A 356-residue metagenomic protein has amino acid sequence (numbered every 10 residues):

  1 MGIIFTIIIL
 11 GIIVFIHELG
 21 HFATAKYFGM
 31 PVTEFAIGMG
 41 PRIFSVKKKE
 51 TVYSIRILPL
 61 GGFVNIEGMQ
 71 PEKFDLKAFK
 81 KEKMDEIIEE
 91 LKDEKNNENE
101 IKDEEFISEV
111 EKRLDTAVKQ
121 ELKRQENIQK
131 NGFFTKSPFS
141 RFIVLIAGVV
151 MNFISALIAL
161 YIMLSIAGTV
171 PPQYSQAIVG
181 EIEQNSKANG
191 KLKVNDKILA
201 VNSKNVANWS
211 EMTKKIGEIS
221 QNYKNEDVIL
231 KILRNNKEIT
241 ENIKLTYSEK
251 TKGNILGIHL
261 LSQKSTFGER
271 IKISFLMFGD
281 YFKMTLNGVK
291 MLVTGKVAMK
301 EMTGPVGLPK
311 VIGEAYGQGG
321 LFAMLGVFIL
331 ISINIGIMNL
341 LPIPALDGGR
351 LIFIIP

Functional and structural regions predicted by a protein language model:
G2, T6, K136-V144, A323-V327: Residue-level signature of transmembrane alpha-helical entry/exit and packing/kink sites in multi-pass membrane
G2-E94, N99-R124, M338-L346, L351-P356: Small-residue-rich helix-interface/hinge motifs
D75-A147, M151-A298, M302: PDZ peptide-recognition modules
L145-A156, A323-L340: Pore domain of cation channels
Y161-I162, G288-V289, V311, I335-G336 (+1 more regions): Alpha-helical transmembrane segments of multipass membrane proteins
V293-G295, Y316, I331-L346: Transmembrane alpha-helix interface/packing and boundary motifs in multi-pass membrane proteins, characterized by
M299-I312: Membrane-interface interhelical connector segments
I312-M324: Peri-transmembrane interface segments
